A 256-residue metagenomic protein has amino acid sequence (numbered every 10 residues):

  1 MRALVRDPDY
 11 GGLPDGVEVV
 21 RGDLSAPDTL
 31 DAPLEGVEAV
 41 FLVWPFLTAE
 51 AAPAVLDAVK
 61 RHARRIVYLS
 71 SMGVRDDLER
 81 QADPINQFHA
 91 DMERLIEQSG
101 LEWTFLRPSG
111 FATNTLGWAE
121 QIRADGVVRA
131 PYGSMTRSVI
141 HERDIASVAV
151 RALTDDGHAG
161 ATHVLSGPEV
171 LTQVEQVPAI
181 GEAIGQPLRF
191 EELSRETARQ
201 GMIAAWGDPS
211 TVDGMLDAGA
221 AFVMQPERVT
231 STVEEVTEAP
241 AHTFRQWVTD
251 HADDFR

Functional and structural regions predicted by a protein language model:
R2-D15, S25-D28, A32-A39, F46-P53 (+7 more regions): Oxidoreductase cofactor-interface core, primarily capturing Rossmann-like NAD(P)-dependent enzymes
G22: Cofactor-binding loops of NAD(P)H-dependent oxidoreductases, dominated by short-chain dehydrogenase/reductases
L42-V43, E238: Residues lining the SAM
E196-R256: A hydrophobic C-terminal alpha-helical subdomain
